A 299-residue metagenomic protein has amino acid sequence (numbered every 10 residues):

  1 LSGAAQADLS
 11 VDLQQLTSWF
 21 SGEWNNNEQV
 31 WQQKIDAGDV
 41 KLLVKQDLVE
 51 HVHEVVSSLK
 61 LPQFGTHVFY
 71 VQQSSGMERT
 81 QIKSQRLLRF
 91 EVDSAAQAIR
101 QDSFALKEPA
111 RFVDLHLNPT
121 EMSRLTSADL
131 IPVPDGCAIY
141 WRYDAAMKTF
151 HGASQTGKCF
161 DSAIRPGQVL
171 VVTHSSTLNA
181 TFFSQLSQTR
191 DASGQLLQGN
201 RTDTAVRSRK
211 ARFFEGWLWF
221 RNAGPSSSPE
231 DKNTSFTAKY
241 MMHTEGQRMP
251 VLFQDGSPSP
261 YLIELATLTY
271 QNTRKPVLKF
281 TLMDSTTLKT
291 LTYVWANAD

Functional and structural regions predicted by a protein language model:
A4-A7: Boundary at the C-terminal end of the N-terminal hydrophobic targeting segment
L9-S21, N25-G38, F64-D299: Calycin-type beta-barrel ligand-binding domains and close structural analogs
Q32-P62: N-terminal, post-signal-peptide region of Sec/Tat-exported proteins
